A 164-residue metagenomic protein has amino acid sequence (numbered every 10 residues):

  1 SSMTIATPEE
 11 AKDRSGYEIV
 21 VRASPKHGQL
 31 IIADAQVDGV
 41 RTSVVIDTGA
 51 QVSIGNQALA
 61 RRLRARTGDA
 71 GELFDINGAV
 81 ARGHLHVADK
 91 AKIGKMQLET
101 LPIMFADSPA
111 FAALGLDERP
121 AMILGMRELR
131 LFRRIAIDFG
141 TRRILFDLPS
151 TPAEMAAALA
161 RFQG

Functional and structural regions predicted by a protein language model:
S1-G164: Pepsin/retropepsin-fold aspartyl endopeptidases
